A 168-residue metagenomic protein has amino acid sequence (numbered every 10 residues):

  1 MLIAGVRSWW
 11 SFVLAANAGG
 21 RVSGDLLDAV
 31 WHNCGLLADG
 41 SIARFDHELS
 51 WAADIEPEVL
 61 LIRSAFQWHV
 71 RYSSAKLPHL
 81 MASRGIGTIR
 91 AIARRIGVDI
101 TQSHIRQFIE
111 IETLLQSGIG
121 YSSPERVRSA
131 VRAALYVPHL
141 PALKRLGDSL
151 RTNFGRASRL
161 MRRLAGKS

Functional and structural regions predicted by a protein language model:
M1-D28, H32: Conserved kinase catalytic-core helix
A4, L80, R84-G87, P141 (+1 more regions): Alpha-helix boundary/N-cap detector
R21-L77: Catalytic activation segment of kinase domains across protein kinase-like and atypical kinase folds
Y72-S117: A conserved long alpha-helix in the C-terminal portion of kinase-like catalytic domains
G120-S168: Membrane-proximal basic amphipathic "stem/tether" segments
